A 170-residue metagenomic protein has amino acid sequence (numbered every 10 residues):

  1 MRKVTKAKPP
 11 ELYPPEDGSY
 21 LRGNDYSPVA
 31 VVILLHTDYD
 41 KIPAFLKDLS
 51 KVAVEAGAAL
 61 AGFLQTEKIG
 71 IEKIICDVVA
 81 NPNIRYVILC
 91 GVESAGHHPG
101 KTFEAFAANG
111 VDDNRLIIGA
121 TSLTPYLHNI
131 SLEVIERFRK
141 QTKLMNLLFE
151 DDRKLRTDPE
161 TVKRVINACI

Functional and structural regions predicted by a protein language model:
M1-S27, Q141-I170: N-terminal donor/sugar-recognition subdomains of glycan-related enzymes, prototypically the membrane-proximal stem
R2-N114: Conserved mixed alpha/beta catalytic, RNA-binding, or beta-rich assembly cores of soluble enzyme, regulatory
T5, T37, T66, T102 (+4 more regions): Residue-identity detector for threonine
F45-K47, G70-E72, P125-L127, D158-I166: Well-ordered, non-membrane alpha-helical segments in soluble/globular domains
G91-D152: Long, charge-dense
